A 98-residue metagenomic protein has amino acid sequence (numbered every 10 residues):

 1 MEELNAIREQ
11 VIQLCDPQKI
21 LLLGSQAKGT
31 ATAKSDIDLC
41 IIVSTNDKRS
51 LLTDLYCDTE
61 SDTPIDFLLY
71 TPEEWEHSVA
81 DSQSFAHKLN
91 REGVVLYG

Functional and structural regions predicted by a protein language model:
M1-K19, K28-K34, V43-G98: Catalytic core of pol beta-like nucleotidyltransferases
S25: P-loop (Walker A) phosphate-binding loop of NTP-binding proteins
